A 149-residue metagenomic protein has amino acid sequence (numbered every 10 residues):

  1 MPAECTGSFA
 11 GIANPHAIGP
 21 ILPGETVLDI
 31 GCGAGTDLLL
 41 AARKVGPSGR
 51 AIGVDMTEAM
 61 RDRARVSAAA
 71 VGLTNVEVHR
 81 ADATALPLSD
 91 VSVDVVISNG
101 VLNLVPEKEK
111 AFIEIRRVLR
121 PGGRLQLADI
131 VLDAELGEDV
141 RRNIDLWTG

Functional and structural regions predicted by a protein language model:
M1-T26, T36-K44: Conserved alpha-helix/loop element of class I SAM-dependent methyltransferases that forms part of the SAM/SAH-binding
P23-A85: Class I SAM-dependent methyltransferase SAM/SAH-binding core
V27, V96-I97: Hydrophobic beta-strand segment of the Class I
A41, G100, I115-R116: Class I S-adenosylmethionine-dependent transferase superfamily signal
T84-V95: A short acidic, Gly/Pro-enriched loop at the edge of an enzyme's catalytic core that lines a small-molecule cofactor
N103-L104: A short His-aromatic
E109-R124: A short glycine-rich, Lys/Arg-flanked "PGG" loop and its adjoining helix->strand segment in the class I
I130-G149: Short, glycine-/aromatic-enriched active-site segment of Class I SAM-dependent methyltransferases
